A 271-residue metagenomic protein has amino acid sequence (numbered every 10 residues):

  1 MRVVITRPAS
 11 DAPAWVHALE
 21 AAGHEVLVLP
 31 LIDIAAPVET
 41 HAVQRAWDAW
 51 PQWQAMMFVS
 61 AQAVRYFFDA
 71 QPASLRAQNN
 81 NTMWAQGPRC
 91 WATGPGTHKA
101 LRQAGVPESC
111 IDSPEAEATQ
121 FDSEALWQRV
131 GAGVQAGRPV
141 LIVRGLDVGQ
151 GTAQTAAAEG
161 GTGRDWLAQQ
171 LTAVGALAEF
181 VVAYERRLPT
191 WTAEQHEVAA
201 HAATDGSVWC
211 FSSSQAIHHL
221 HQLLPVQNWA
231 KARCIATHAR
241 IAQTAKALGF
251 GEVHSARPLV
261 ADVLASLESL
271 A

Functional and structural regions predicted by a protein language model:
M1-A271: Conserved beta-alpha
